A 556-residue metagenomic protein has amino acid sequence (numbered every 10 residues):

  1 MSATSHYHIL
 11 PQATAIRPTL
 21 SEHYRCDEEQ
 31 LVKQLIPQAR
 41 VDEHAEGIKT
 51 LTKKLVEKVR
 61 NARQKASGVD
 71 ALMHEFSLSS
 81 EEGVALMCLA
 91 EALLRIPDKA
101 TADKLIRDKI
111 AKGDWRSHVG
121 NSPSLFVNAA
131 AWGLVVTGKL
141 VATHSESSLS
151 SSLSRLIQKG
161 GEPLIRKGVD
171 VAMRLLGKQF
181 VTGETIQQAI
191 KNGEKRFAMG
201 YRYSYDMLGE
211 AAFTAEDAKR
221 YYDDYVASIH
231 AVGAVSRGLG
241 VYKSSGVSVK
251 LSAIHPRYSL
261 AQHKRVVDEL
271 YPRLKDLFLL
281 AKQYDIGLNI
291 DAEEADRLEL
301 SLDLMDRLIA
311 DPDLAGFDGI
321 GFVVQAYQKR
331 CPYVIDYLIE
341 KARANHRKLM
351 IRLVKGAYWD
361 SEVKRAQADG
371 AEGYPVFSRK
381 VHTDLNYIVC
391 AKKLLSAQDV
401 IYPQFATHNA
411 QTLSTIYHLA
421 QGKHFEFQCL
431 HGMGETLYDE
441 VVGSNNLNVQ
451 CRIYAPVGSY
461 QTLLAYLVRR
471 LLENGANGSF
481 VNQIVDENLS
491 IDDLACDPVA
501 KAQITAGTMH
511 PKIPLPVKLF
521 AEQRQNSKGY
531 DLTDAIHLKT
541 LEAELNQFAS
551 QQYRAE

Functional and structural regions predicted by a protein language model:
M1-Y530: Positively charged, amphipathic and often flexible ligand-engagement surfaces
D224, G233-R237, Q525-E556: Non-catalytic terminal/interface segments that mediate subunit docking, oligomerization, and allosteric communication
